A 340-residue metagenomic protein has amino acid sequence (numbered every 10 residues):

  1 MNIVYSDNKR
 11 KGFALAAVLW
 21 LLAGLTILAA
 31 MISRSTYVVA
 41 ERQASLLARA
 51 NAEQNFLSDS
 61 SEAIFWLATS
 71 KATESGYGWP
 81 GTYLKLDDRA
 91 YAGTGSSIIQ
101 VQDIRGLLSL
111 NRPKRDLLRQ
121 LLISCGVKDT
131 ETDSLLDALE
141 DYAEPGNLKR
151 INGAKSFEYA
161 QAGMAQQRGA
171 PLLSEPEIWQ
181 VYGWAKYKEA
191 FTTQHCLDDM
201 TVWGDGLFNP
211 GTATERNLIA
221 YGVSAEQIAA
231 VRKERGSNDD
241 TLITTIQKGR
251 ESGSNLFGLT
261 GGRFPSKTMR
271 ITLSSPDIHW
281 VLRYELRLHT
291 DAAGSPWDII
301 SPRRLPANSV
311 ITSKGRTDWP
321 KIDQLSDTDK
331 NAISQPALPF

Functional and structural regions predicted by a protein language model:
N2-F340: Compositionally biased linear targeting/interaction segments
